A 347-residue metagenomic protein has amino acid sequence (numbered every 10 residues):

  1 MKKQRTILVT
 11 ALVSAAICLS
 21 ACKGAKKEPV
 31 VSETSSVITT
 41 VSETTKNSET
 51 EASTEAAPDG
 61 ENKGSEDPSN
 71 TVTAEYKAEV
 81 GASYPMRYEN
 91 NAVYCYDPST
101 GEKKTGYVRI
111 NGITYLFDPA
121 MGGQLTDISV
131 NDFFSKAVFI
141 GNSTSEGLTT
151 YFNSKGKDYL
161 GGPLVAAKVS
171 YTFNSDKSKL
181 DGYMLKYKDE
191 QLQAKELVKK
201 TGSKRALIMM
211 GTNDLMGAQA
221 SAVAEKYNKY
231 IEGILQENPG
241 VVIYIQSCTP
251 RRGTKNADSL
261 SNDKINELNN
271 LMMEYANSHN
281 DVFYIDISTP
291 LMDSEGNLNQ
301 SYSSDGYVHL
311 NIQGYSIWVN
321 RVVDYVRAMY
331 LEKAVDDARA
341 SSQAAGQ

Functional and structural regions predicted by a protein language model:
M1-L8: Bacterial N-terminal signal peptides that target proteins for export
C18-A21: C-terminal motif of bacterial Sec signal peptides marking the signal peptidase cleavage site
G24-N131: Extracellular adhesion/carbohydrate-binding repeat motifs centered on closely spaced tryptophans
N131-K226: Conserved SGNH/GDSL esterase-like catalytic core that processes O-acyl groups on lipids and polysaccharides
F133-K136, T201-A206, N238-I243, H279-F283: Loop/turn elements at helix/coil->beta-strand transitions in domains of secreted/extracellular proteins
M209-N213, L235-E267: Active-site segments of SGNH/GDSL-like serine hydrolases that catalyze O-acetyl group transfer/hydrolysis on lipids
A220-Y230, N262-L268: Charged helix-capping and loop-helix junction motifs
R251-Q347: Catalytic His-Asp segment of secreted/periplasmic serine-dependent ester chemistry enzymes
